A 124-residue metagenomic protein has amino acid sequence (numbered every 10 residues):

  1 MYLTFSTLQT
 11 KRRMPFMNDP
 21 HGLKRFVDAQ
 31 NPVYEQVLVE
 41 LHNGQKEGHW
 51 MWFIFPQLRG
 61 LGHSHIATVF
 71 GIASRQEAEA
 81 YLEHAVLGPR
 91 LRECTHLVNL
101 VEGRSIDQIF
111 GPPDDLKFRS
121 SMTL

Functional and structural regions predicted by a protein language model:
L3-F16: Short, Lys/Arg-enriched N-terminal segments with co-localized hydrophobic residues within the first ~10-30 amino acids
R13-E35: Extreme N-terminal tail/first-helix region
D19, T68-R90: C-terminal end-helix/capping segment
D28-E40, H96-I106: Short amphipathic alpha-helical segments and their helix-coil junctions
Q30, L58, G88: Alpha-helical transition-metal enzyme core signature, strongest for iron centers
V33-Y34, S74, F118: N-terminal alpha-helical segment
E40-R75: Hydrophobic/aromatic-rich, well-ordered segments within soluble, folded domains that form packed cores
A80-L124: Mid-chain, well-packed structural core segment of small domains
